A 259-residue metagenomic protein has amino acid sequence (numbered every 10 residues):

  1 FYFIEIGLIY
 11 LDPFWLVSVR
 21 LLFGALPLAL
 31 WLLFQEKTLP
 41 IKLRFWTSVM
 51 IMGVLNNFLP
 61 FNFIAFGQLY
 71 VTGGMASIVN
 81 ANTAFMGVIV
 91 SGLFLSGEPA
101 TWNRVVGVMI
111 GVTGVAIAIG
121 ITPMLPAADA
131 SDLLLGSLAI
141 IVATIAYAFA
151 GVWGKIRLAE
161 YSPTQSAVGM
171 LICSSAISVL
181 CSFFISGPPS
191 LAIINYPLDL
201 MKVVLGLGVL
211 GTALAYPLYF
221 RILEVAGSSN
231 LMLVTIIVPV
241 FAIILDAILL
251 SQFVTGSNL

Functional and structural regions predicted by a protein language model:
F1, A29-N80, A116-I117, G208-A226: Specific transmembrane alpha-helical segments of multi-pass solute transporters/efflux pumps, especially DMT/EamA
Y2-Y10, L69, I119-L133, F183-D199 (+2 more regions): Membrane-interface helix termini and inter-helical loops of multi-pass transporters
Y10, Y70, G97-P99, E160 (+2 more regions): Helix-loop interface residues and adjacent transmembrane-helix termini in multi-pass membrane transporters, primarily
D12-W15, T47, G74, T101 (+3 more regions): Residues that define the loop-to-transmembrane-helix transition and helix capping in multi-pass membrane transporters
W15-L26, L55-N56, I64-N103, A143 (+1 more regions): Specific alpha-helical transmembrane segments that line the substrate/conduction pathway and gating interfaces
W15-L30, I51, R104-I117, L134-V142 (+3 more regions): Hydrophobic alpha-helical transmembrane segments of multi-pass integral membrane proteins, especially transporters
V19, N57, A76-N82, V152-A176 (+2 more regions): Helix-helix packing/entry segments at the starts of transmembrane helices
T38-L39, N82-I145, G256-S257: Juxtamembrane helix-loop boundary signature in multi-pass membrane transporters
